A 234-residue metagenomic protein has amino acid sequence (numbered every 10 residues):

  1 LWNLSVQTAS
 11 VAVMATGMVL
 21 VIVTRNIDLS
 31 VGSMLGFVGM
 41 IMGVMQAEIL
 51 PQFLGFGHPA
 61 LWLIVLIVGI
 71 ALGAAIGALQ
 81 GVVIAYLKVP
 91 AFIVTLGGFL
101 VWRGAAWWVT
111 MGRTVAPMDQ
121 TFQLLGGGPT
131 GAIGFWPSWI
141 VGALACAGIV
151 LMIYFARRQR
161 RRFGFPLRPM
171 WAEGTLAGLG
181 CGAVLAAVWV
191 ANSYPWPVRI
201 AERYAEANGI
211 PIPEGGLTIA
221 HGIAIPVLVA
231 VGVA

Functional and structural regions predicted by a protein language model:
L1-A15, M42, I49-I64, F163-M170 (+1 more regions): Membrane-interfacial amphipathic/re-entrant helices at transmembrane-helix boundaries
L1-I49, L54, G81-F92, W107 (+1 more regions): Single transmembrane alpha-helix segments in multi-pass membrane proteins
N3, Q7, V11, L61-G69 (+4 more regions): Residue-level signature of transmembrane alpha-helical entry/exit and packing/kink sites in multi-pass membrane
S10, V21, E48, L66 (+9 more regions): Generic detector of bulky aromatic hydrophobic side chains
L35, G39, L72, G98-W102: Transmembrane alpha-helical core residues of multi-pass small-molecule transporters, especially secondary transporters
Q52-F99, I153: Alpha-helical transmembrane segments within multi-pass membrane transporters and channels
F99-V233: Transmembrane helix-bundle core of multi-pass membrane transporters and related energy-transducing complexes
